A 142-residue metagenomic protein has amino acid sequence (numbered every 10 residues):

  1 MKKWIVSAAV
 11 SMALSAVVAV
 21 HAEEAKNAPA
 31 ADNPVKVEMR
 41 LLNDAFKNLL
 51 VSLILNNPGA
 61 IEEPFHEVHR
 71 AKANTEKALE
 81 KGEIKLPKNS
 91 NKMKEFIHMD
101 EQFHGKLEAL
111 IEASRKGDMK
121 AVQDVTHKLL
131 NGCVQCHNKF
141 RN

Functional and structural regions predicted by a protein language model:
M1-W4: Positively charged n-region of N-terminal signal peptides that target proteins for export
S7-A16: Bacterial N-terminal signal peptides
V17-A22: Sec/Tat signal peptide C-region and signal peptidase I cleavage site
E23-K128: Extracytoplasmic c-type cytochrome modules immediately beyond a signal peptide or single-pass transmembrane anchor
L129-R141: The canonical Cys-X-X-Cys-His
